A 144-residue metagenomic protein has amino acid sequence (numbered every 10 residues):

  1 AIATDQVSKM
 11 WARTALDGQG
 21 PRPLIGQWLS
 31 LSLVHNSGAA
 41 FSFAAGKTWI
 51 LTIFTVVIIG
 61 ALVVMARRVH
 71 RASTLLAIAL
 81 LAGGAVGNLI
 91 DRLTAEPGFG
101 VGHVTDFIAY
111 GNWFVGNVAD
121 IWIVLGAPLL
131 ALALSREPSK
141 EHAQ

Functional and structural regions predicted by a protein language model:
A1-Q144: Alpha-helical transmembrane bundles and membrane-interface segments of multipass inner-membrane proteins
